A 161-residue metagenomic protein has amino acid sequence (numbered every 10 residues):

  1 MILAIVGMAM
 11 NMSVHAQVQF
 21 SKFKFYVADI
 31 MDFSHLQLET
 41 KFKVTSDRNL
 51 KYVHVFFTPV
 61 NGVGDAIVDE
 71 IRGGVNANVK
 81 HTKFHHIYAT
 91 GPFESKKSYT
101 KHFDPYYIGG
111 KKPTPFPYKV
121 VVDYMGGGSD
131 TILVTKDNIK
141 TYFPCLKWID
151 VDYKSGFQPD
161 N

Functional and structural regions predicted by a protein language model:
I2-A4, V14: Cleavable N-terminal signal peptides
M10-A16: Sec/Tat signal peptide C-region and signal peptidase I cleavage site
M31-F33, P59-I71, A77-N78: Short aromatic-acidic-glycine turn motif
D32-T40: Short, solvent-exposed loop/turn segments enriched in Ser/Thr/Gly
K41-N49, N61: Asparagine-centered strand-capping/turn motif at beta-strand->loop junctions
D47-Y52, A66-V68: Short acidic/proline- and small/hydrophobic-mixed sequence motifs that coincide with surface turns and coil-to-beta
R72-D130: Short, solvent-exposed, Trp/other aromatic-anchored flexible loops in extracytoplasmic proteins
I108-N161: Surface-exposed edge beta-strand/loop patches
